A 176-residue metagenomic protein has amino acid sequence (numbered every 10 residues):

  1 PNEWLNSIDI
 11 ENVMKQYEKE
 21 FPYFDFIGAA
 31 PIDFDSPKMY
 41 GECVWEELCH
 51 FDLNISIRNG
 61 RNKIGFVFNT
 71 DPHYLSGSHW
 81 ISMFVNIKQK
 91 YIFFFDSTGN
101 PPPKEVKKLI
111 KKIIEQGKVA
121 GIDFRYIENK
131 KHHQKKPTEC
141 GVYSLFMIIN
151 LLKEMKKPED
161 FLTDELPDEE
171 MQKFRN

Functional and structural regions predicted by a protein language model:
P1-I81, I87-I92: Cysteine protease catalytic domains with a Cys-His-Asp triad
D9-V13, E105-L109, E170-K173: Exposed alpha-helical structural elements
V13-Y17, L109-Q116, N176: Residues that form generic nucleotide/phosphate-binding pockets
E18-P22, I114-K118, L166: Generic secondary-structure transition motif, activating predominantly at the C-termini of alpha-helices
L53-L162: Cysteine protease-like catalytic core of ubiquitin/ubiquitin-like
K156-N176: Acidic two-metal-ion nuclease catalytic site recognized across multiple nuclease folds, prominently DnaQ/RNase D-T
